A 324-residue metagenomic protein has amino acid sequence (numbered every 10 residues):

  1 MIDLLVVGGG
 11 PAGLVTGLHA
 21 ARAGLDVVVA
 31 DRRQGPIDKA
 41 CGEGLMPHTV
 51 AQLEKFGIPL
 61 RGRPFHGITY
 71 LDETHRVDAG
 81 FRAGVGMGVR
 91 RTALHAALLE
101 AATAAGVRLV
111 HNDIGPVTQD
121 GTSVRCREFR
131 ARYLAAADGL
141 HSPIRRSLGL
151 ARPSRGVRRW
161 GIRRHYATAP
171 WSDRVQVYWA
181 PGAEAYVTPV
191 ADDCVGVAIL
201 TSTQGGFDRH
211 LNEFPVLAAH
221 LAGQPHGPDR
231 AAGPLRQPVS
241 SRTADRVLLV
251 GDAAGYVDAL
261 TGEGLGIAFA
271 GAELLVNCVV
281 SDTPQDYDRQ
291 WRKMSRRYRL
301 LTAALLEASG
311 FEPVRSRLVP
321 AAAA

Functional and structural regions predicted by a protein language model:
I2, R130-R132, A244-D245: Active-site acidic short loop of glycosyltransferases
L5-G9, L18-C41: Glycine-rich FAD pyrophosphate-binding loop
V7, A136-A137, L249: Redox-cofactor binding/interface segments in oxidoreductases and associated redox assembly factors
G13-L14: N-terminal Rossmann-fold NAD(P) dinucleotide-binding loop
A23, T49-L99: A conserved beta-strand/loop capping segment in the N-terminal third of enzymes that catalyze redox or closely related
A101-G223, V239: Predominantly flavin-linked oxidoreductase catalytic cores and closely associated redox partners
T203-V276: FAD/FMN-dependent oxidoreductases across multiple families
N277-A324: C-terminal helical "tail/cap" subdomain of flavin- and related membrane-associated enzymes
